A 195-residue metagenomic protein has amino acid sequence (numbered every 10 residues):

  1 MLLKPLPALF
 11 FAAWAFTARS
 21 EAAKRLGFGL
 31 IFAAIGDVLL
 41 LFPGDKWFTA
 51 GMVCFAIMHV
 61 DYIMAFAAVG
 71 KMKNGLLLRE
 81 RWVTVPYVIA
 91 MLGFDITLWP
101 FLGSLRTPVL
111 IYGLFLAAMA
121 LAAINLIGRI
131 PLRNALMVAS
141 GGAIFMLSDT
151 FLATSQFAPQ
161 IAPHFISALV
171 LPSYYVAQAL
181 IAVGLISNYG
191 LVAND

Functional and structural regions predicted by a protein language model:
M1-D195: Polytopic alpha-helical membrane-helix bundles and their juxtamembrane interface segments in multi-pass membrane
